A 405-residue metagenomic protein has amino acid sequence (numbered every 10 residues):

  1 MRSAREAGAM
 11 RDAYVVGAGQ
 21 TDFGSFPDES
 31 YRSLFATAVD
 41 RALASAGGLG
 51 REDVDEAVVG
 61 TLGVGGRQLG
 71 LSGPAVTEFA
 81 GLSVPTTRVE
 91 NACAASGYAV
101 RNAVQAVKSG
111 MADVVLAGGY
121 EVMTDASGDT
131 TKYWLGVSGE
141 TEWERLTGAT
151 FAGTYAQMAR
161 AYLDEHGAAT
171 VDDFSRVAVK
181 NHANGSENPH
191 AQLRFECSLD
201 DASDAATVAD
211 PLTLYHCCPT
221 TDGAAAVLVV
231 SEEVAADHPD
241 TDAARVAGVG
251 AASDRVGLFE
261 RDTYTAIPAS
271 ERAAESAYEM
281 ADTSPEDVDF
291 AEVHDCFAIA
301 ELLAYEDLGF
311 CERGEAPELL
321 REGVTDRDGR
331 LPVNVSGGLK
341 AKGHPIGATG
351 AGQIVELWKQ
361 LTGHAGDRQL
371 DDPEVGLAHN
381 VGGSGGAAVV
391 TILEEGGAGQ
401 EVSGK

Functional and structural regions predicted by a protein language model:
A4-R32, T141, E165, R176 (+7 more regions): Condensing-enzyme catalytic core mediating Claisen C-C bond formation in acyl metabolism
P27-V100, A106-V107, M111-K132, P285-D307 (+1 more regions): Conserved beta-ketoacyl condensing-enzyme motif
R32-G48, S72, A99, Y155-A159 (+3 more regions): Short, well-ordered amphipathic alpha-helical segments that serve as non-catalytic structural scaffolds within diverse
R51-T61, T87-N91, V115-Y120, D172-V179 (+5 more regions): Beta-strand segments within the central parallel beta-sheet cores of soluble alpha/beta enzyme folds
G63-V114, V122-T154, L193-P219, A252-D254 (+2 more regions): Conserved catalytic cysteine-centered active-site region of acyl-thioester-dependent Claisen-condensing enzymes
V64-L71, L258-D262, D295-P317, P345 (+1 more regions): Short glycine/threonine-rich loop-to-helix capping motif typified by GTGT followed within a few residues by an Asp-Pro
E90-E121, G153-N188, V227-E233, K342-A365: Active-site-proximal alpha-helical scaffold in enzymes
D262-I299: Long, well-ordered mid-to-C-terminal structural blocks that present hydrophobic/aromatic surfaces
